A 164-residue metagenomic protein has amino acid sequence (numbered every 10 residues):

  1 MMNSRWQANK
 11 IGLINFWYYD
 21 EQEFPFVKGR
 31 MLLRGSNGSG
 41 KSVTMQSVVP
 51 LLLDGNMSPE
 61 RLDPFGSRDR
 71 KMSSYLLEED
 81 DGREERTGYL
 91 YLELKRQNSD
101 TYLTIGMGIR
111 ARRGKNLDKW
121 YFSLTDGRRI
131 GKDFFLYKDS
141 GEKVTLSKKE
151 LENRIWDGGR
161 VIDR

Functional and structural regions predicted by a protein language model:
M1-R164: Extreme N-terminal "head/tail" segments of very large remodeling/mechanoenzyme assemblies
